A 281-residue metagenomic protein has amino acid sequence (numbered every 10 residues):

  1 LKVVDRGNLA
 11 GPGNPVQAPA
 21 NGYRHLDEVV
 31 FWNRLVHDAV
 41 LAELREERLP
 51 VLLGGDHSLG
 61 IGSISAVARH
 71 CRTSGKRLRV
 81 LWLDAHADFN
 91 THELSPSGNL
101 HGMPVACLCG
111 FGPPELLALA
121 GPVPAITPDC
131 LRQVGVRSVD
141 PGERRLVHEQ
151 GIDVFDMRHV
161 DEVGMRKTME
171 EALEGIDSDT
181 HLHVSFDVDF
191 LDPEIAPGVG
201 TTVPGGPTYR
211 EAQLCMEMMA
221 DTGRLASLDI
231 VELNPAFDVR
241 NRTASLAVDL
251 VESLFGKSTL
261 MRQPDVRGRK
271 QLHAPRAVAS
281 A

Functional and structural regions predicted by a protein language model:
L1-V51, L59-S63, H70-G75, L146-A281: Catalytic cores of soluble, metal-dependent hydrolases
R45, L49-L119, T222-G223: Active-site histidine-anchored catalytic micro-motif
R48-P50, P128-R132: Short active-site oxyanion
L81-L83, V134, S185: Short hydrophobic segments within beta-strands
L119-A120, R137-F155: Active-site-proximal loop/helix segment associated with metal-binding centers of metalloenzymes
P128-C130, R137-R144, S178-L182: Aromatic-lined glycan-binding groove of carbohydrate-active enzymes
